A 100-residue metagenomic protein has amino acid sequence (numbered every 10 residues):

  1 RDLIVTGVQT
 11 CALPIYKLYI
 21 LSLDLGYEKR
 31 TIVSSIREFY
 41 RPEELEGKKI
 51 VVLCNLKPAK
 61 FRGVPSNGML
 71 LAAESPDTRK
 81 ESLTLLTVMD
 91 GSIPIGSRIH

Functional and structural regions predicted by a protein language model:
R1-C11: Single conserved hydrophobic/aromatic residue that forms the stacking wall/gate of nucleotide- or nucleobase-binding
P14-I15, P58-P65: Short, Lys/Arg- and Gly-enriched loop/turn segments at beta-strand edges
P14-S22: Short aromatic-glycine-enriched beta-strand elements
L21-T31: N-terminal alpha-helical targeting/anchoring segments
K29-R41: Beta-strand/loop nucleic-acid-binding surfaces
E38-V51: Short nucleic-acid-contacting surface segments enriched for D/E, G, S/T with interspersed K/R
K48-A59, E74: Flexible glycine-rich surface loops and low-complexity tracts that mediate binding to linear polymers
G63-H100: Netrin-like (NTR/C345C) domain of secreted extracellular proteins
